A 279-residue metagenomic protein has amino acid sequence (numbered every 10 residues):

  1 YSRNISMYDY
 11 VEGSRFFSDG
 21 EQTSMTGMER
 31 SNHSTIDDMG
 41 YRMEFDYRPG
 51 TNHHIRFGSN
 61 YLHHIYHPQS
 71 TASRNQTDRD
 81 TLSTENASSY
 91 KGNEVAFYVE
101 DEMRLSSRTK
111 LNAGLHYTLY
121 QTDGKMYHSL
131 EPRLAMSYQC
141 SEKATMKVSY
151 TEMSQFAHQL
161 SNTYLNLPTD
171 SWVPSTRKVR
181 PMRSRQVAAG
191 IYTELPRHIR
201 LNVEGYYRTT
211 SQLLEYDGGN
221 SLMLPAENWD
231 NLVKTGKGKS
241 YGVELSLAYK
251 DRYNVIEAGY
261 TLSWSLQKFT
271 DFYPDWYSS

Functional and structural regions predicted by a protein language model:
Y1-G124, N202, E257: Face-selective signature of the C-terminal outer-membrane beta-barrel domain
Y1-I5, Y61-H67, L115-Q121, Y150-F156 (+4 more regions): Transmembrane beta-strands of outer-membrane beta-barrel pores
M7-S24, P68-Q76, D123-L130, Q159-L167 (+4 more regions): Outer-membrane beta-barrel translocator domains and adjoining extracellular loop/strand segments of Gram-negative
D37-M43, N93-V99, L115, L130-M136 (+5 more regions): Hydrophobic, lipid-facing positions within transmembrane beta-strands of outer-membrane proteins
M43-P49, E102-M103, Y117, H128 (+7 more regions): Residue-level signature of outer-membrane beta-barrel architecture
R48-N52, S106-K110, Q139-K143, S184 (+4 more regions): Outer-membrane beta-barrel channels and translocator barrels
A72-R74, G124, Y138, E142-V187 (+1 more regions): Surface-exposed extracellular loop regions of Gram-negative outer-membrane beta-barrel proteins, predominantly
Y207-T209, E227-S279: Gram-negative outer-membrane beta-barrel transporters
